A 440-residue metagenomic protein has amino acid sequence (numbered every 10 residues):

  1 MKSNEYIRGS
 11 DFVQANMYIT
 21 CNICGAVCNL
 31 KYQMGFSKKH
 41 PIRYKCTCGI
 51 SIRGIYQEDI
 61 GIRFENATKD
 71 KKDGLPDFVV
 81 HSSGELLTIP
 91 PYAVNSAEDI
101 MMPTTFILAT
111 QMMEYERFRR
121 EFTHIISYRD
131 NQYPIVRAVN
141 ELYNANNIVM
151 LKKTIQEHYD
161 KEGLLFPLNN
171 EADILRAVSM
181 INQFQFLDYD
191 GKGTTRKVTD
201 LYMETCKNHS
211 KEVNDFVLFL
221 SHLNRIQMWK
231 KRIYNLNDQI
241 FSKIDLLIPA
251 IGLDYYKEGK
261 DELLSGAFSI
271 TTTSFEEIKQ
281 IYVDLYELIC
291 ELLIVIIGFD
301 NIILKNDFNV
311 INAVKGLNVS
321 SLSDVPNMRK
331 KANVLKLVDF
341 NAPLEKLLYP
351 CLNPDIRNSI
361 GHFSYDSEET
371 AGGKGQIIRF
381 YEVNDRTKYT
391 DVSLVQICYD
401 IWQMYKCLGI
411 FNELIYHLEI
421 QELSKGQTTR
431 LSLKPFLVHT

Functional and structural regions predicted by a protein language model:
M1-E276, T428-T440: Extended intrinsically disordered or low-complexity regions, especially N/C-terminal cytosolic tails and loops, rather
S10-D11, A15-I23, I278-P350, S364: Flexible secondary-structure boundary motifs
Y18, I23, S51-G54, D59-G61 (+3 more regions): Amphipathic, Lys/Arg-enriched alpha-helical patches that create a basic surface for binding polyanionic ligands
S265-T272, K331-A342, F380-Y381: Short, charged/polar, low-complexity loop and linker segments that flank or interrupt alpha-helical bundles
I270-D284, S393-Q396: Non-transmembrane, amphipathic alpha-helical segments
E287, E291, G298, L352-S359 (+2 more regions): Charged, amphipathic alpha-helical oligomerization/scaffolding segments
G298, I302-K305, H362, D366-T370 (+2 more regions): Intrinsically disordered or highly flexible coil/loop and linker segments, enriched in small and charged/polar residues
E345-I378: Histidine-centered, metal-coordinating catalytic motifs and their short helical/loop contexts
